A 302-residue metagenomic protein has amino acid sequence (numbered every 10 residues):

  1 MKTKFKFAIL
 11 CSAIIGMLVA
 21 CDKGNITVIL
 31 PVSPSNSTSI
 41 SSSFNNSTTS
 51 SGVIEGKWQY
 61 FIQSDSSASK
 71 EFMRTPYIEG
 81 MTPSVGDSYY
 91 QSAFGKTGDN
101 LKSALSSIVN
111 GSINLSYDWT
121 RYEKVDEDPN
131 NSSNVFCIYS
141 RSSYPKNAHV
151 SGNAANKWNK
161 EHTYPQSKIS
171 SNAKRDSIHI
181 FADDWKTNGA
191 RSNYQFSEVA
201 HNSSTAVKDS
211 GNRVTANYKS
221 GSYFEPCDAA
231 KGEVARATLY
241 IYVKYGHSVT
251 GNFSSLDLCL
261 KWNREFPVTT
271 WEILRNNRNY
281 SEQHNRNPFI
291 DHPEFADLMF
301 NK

Functional and structural regions predicted by a protein language model:
M1-V19: Sec-dependent bacterial lipoprotein signal peptides
A13, P129-N130, G152, S281: A generic structural signal for short, solvent-exposed coil/turn residues that cap or connect secondary-structure
L18-F61: Bacterial Sec-dependent N-terminal signal peptides
V28-P31, M73, F289: Compositionally biased, intrinsically disordered/low-complexity regions enriched for serine, proline and threonine
W58-S151, C259-K261: Aromatic-lined ligand-binding clefts that engage carbohydrates, nucleic acids, or primary amines
S151-K302: Domain-level detector of nuclease and nuclease-like folds in predominantly extracellular/periplasmic contexts
